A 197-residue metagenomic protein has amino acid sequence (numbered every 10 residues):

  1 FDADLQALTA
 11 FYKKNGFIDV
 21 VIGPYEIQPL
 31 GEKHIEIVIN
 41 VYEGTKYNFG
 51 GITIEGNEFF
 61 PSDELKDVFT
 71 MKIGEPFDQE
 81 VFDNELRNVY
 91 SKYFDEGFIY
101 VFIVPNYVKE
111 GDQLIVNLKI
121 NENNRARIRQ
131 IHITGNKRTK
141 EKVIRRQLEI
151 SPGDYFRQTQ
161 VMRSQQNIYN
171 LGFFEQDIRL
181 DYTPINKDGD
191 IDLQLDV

Functional and structural regions predicted by a protein language model:
F1-V197: Periplasmic polypeptide-binding modules associated with outer-membrane biogenesis and secretion
